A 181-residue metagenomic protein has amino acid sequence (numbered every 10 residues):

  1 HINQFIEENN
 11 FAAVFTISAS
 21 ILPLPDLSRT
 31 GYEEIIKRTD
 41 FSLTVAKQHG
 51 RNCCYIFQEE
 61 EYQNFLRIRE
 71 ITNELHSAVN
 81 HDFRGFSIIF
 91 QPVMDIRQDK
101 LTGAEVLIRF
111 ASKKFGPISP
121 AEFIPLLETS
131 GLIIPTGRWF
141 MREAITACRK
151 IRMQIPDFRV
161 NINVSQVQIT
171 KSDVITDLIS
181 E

Functional and structural regions predicted by a protein language model:
H1-F11, R38-D40, F140-K150: Alpha-helical scaffold within the catalytic cores of cyclic-nucleotide enzymes
I2-A19, K47, G116, R152-F158: Catalytic core regions of nucleotide second-messenger enzymes
F5, A46, A78, A147-I151 (+1 more regions): Hydrophobic helix-cap positions at the C-terminus of alpha-helices in RecA-like/P-loop ATPase nucleotide-binding cores
N10-F11, T16-I35, E60-N64, P92-Q98 (+2 more regions): Catalytic strand-loop-helix junctions within cyclic-nucleotide turnover domains
T16, P23, L27, Q98-E105 (+1 more regions): Catalytic core of bacterial c-di-GMP phosphodiesterases, primarily the EAL and HD-GYP domains, capturing alpha-helical
S18-L27, E34-H49, Y55-E70, E74 (+5 more regions): Cyclic nucleotide signaling catalytic output domains
R51-N52, R84: Flexible, glycine-biased helix-capping/connector loops in cytosolic signal-transduction modules
R67-L126, N163: Active-site core of bacterial EAL-family cyclic-dinucleotide phosphodiesterase domains
